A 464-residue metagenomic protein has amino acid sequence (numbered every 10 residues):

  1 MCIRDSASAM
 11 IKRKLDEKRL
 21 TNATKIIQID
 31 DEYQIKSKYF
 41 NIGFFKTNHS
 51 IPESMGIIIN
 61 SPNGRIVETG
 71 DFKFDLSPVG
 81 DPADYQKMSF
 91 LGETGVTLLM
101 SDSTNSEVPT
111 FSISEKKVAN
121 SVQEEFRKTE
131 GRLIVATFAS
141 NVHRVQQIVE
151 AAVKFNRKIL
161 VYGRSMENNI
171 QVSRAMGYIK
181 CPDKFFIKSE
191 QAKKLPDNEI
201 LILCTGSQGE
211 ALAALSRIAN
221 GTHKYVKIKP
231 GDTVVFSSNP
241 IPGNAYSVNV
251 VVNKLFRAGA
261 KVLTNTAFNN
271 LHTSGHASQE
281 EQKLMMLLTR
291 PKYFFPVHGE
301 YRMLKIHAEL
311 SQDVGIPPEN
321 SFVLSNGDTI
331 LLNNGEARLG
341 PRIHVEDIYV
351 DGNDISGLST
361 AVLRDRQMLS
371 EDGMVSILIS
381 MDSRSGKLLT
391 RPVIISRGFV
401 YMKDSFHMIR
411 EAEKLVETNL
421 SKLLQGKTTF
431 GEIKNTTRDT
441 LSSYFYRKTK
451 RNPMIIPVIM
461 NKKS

Functional and structural regions predicted by a protein language model:
R4, N60, T69, D102 (+9 more regions): Generic beta-strand/beta-sheet core signal
R4-L195, A213-K227, Y246-V250: His/Asp/Glu-rich metal-coordinating catalytic cores of metallo-dependent phosphodiesterases/hydrolases acting on
K38-T47, R174-G177, A277-M285, N333-I343: Short, surface-exposed amphipathic charged segments that create phosphate/polyanion-binding patches used for binding
L76-Y162, K224-Y225, T233-Q312, D404-N435: Cap/insert and terminal regions of metallo-dependent hydrolase folds
F111-V118, P182, C204-N220, G243-S247 (+3 more regions): A general structural motif
Y162-S238, E336, P341-D365: A contiguous, basic/glycine-rich beta-loop/short-helix subdomain that forms a polymer-engagement track
F295-A337: Anionic-ligand-binding alpha/beta catalytic cores of soluble enzymes and soluble regulatory domains that recognize
V362-M454, I459-K463: Conserved bacterial/organellar gene-expression machines centered on ribosome-associated P-loop NTPases
